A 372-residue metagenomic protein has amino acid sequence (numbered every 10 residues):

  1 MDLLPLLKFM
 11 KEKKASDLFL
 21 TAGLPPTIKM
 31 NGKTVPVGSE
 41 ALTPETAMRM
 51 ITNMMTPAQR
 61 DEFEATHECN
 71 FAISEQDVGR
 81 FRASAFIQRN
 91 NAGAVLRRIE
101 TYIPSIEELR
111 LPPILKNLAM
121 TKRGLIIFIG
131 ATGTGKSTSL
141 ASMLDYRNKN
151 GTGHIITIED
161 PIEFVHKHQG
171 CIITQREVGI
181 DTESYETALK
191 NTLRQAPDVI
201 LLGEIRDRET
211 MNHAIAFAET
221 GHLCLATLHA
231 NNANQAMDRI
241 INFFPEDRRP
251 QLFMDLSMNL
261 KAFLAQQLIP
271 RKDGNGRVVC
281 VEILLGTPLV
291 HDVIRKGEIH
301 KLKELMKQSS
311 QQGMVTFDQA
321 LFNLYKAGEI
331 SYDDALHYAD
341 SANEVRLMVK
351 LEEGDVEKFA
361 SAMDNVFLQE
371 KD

Functional and structural regions predicted by a protein language model:
D2-D372: Short, flexible helix-loop junctions that flank or precede catalytic/ligand sites
